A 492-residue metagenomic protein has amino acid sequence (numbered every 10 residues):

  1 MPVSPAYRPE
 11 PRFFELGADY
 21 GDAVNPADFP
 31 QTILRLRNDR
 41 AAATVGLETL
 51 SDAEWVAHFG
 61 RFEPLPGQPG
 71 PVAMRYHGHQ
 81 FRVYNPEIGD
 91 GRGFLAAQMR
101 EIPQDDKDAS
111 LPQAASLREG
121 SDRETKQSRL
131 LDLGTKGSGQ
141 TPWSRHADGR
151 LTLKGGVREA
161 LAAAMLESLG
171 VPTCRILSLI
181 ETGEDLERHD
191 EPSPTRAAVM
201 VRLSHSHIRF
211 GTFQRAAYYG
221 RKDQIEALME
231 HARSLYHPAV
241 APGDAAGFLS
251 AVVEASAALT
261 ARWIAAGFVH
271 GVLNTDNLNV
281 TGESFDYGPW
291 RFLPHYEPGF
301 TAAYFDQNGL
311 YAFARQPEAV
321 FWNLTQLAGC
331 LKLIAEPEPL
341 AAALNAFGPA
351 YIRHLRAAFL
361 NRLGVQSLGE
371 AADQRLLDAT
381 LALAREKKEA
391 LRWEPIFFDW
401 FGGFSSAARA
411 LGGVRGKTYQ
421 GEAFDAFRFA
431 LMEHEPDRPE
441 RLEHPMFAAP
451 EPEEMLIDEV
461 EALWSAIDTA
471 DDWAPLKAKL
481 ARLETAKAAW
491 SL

Functional and structural regions predicted by a protein language model:
M1-R75, I102, N308-L492: Regulatory N- and C-terminal appendages and interdomain linkers associated with kinase/kinase-like NTP transferase
P11-G17, L131-P142, M229, R233 (+2 more regions): Active-site-adjacent bridging/hinge elements
N25-P26, D148-R150, A246-G247: Short, contiguous strand/loop micro-motifs
I33, R40-L50, R61-D105, R129-V240 (+7 more regions): Conserved ATP-binding subdomain of kinase catalytic cores across diverse folds
Q104-S128: A cross-taxon signal for low-complexity, glycine/charged-rich
P142-D148, F305-G309, E440-L442: Glycine/charged-rich beta-loop-alpha catalytic/anionic-binding loops adjacent to active sites
G156, L186-H270, T281-E370: ATP-dependent phospho-/nucleotidyl transfer catalytic cores
L273-L278: Hydrophobic residue at the +6 position relative to the catalytic HRD Asp in the kinase catalytic loop
